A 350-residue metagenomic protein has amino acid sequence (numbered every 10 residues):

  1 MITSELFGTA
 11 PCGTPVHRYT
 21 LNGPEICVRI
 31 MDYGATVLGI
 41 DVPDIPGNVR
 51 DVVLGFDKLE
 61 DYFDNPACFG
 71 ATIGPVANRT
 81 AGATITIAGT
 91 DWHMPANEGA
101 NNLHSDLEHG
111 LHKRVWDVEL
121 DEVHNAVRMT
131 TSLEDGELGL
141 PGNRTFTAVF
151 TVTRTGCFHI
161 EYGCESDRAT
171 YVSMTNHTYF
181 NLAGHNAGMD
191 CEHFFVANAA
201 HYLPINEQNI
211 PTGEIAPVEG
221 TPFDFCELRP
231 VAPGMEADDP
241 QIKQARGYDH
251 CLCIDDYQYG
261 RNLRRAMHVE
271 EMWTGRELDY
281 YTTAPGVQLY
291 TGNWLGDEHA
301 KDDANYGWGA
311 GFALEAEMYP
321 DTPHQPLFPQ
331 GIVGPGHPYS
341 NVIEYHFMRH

Functional and structural regions predicted by a protein language model:
M1-H350: An exposed, glycine/acidic-rich loop-and-rim segment of catalytic or binding clefts
